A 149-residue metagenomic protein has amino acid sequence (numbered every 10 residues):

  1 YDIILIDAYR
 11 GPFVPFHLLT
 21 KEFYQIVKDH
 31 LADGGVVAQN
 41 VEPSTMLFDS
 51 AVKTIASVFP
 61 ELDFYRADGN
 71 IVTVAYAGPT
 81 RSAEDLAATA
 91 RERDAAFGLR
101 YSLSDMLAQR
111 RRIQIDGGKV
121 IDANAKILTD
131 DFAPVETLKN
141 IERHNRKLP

Functional and structural regions predicted by a protein language model:
Y1-L5: A short acidic, Gly/Pro-enriched loop at the edge of an enzyme's catalytic core that lines a small-molecule cofactor
Y9-P12, V37: A short, flexible beta-alpha/helix-coil linker loop
R10-G11, E42-M46: Short "lid" loop at the C-terminus of a central beta-strand within the Rossmann-like core of SAM-dependent
P12-L19: Glycine/threonine-rich flexible loop motifs
L19-D33: A short glycine-rich, Lys/Arg-flanked "PGG" loop and its adjoining helix->strand segment in the class I
Y24, F48-G69: Conserved Class I S-adenosyl-L-methionine
G34-V41: Conserved beta-strand signature within the Rossmann-like core of class I S-adenosyl-L-methionine
D63-P149: Soluble small-group transferase modules, centered on the S-adenosyl donor enzyme superfamily
